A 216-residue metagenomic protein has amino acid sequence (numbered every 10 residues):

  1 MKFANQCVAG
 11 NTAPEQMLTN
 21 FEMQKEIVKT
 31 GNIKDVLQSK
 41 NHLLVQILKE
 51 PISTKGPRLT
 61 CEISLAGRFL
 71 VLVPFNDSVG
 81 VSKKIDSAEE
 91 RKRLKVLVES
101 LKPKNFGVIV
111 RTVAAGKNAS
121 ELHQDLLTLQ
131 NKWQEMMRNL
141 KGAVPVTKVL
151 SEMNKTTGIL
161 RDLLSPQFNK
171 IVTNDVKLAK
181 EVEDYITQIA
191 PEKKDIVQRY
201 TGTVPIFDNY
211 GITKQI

Functional and structural regions predicted by a protein language model:
M1-I216: DE-rich acidic low-complexity regions and acidic surface loops
